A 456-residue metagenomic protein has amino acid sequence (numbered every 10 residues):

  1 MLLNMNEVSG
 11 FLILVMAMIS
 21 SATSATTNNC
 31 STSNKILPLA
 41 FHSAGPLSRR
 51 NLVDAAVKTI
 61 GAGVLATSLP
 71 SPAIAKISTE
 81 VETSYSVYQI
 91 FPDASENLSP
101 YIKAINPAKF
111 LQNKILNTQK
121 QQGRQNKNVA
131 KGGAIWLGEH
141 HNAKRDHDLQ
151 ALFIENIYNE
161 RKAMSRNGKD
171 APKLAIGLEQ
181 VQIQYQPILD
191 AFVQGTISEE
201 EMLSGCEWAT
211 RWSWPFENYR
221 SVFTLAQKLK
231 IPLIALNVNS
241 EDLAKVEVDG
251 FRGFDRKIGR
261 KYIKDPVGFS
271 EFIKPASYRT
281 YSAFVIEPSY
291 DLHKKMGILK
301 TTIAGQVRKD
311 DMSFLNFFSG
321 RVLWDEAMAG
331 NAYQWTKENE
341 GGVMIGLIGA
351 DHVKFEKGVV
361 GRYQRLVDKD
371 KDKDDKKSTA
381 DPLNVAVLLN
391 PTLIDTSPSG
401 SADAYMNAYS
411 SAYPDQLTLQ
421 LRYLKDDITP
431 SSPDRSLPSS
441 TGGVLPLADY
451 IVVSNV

Functional and structural regions predicted by a protein language model:
S9-S20: Cleavable N-terminal signal peptides of Sec/SRP-targeted secreted and luminal proteins
A22-A25, A40, A73-I77: Boundary at the C-terminal end of the N-terminal hydrophobic targeting segment
L37-I60: N-terminal secretory signal peptides and thylakoid transit peptides that target proteins across membranes
I74-A130: N- or domain-start disorder-to-order transition segments that initiate the globular core
T79-D93, R220, G330-G342, D351-V456: C-terminal regions of proteins
P92-S95, V129-H140, E201-C206: Acidic/histidine-rich, surface-exposed loop or edge segments in extracytoplasmic proteins
H140-K144, V181-Y185, N239-L243, A350-K354 (+1 more regions): Solvent-exposed loop/turn segments at secondary-structure junctions within structured extracellular/periplasmic domains
S165-A175, Q180-K337: A substrate-binding/cap region within the structured catalytic cores of diverse enzymes
